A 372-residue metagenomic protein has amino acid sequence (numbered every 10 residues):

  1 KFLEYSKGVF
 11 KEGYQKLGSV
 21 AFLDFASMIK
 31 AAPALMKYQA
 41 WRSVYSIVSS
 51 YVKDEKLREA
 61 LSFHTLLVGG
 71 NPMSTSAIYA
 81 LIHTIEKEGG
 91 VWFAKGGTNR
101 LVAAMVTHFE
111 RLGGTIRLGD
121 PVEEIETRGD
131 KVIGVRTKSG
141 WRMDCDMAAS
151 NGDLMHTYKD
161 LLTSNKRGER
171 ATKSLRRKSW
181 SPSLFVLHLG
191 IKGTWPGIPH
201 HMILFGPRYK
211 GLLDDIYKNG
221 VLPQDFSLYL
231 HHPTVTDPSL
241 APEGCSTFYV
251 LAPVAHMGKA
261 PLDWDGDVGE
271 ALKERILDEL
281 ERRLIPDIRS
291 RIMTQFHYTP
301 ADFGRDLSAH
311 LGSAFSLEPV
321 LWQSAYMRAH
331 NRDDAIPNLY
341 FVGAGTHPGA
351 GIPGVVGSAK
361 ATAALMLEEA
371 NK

Functional and structural regions predicted by a protein language model:
K1-S74: Rossmann-like flavin
S49, L81-R136: Helical element adjacent to the flavin cofactor pocket in flavoenzyme catalytic cores
D54-V68, P223-H231, P286-P348: A glycine-rich dinucleotide-binding beta-alpha-beta segment and adjacent secondary-structure elements that constitute
E59-W92, D333-P337: Active-site-adjacent "gating/activation" loops or surface patches in catalytic cores
E123-P242: Mid-domain catalytic core of redox enzymes that form a hydrophobic substrate pocket/lid adjacent to a catalytic redox
E124-T127, L367-K372: Active-site-proximal substrate-binding core of FAD-dependent oxidoreductases
K192-G304: C-terminal segments that line or cap access tunnels to active or ligand-binding sites in enzymes and enzyme-associated
A344-L367: A conserved FAD-binding loop/helix module that cradles the flavin
